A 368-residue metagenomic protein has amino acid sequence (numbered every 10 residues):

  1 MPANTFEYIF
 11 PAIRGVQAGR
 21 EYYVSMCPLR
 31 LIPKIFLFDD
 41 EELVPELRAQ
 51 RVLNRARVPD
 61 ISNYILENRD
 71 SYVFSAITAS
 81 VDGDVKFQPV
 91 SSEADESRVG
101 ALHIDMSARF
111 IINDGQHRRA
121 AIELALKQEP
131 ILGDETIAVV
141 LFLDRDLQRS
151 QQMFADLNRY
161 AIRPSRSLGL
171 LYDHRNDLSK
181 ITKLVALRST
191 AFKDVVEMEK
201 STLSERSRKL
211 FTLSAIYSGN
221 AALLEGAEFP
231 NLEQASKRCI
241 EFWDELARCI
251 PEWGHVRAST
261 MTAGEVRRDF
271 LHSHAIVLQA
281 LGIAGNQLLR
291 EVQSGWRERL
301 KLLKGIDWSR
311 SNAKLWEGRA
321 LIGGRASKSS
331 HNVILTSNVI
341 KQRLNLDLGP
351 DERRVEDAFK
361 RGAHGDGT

Functional and structural regions predicted by a protein language model:
M1-T368: Accessory terminal alpha-helical modules
